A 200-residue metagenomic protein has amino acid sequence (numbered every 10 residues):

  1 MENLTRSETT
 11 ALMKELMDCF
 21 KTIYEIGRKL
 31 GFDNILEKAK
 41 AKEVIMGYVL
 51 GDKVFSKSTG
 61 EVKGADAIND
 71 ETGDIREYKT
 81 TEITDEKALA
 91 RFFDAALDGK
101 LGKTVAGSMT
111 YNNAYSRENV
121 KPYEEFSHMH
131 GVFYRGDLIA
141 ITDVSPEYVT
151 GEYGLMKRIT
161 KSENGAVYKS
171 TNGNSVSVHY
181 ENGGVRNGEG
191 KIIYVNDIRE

Functional and structural regions predicted by a protein language model:
M1-D74, K79-E200: Nucleic-acid endonuclease domains
